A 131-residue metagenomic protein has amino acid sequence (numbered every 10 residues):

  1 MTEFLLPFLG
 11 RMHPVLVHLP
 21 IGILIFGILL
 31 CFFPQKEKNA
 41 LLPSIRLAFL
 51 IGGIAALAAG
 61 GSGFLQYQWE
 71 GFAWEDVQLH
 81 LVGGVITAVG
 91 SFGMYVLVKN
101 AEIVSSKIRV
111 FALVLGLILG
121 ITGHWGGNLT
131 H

Functional and structural regions predicted by a protein language model:
M1-H131: Polytopic transmembrane helical bundles with strong interfacial aromatic enrichment
